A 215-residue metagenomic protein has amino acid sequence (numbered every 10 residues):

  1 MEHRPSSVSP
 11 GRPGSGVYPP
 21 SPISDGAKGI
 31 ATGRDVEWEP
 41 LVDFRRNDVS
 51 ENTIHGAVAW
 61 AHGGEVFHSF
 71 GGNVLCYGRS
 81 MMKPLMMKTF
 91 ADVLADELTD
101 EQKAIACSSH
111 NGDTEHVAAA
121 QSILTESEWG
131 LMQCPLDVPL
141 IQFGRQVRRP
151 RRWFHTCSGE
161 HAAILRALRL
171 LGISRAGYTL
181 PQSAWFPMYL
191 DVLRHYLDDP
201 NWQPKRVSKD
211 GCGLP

Functional and structural regions predicted by a protein language model:
E2, G11, V17-N73: Beta-lactamase-like hydrolase cores
E2, P20-V36, E101-P215: Active-site-adjacent helix/loop patches that line small-molecule binding or acyl-intermediate pockets
S7-S9: Phospho-regulated RS/SR low-complexity segments
S50-N52, R79, L98, C157-S158: Solvent-exposed alpha-helices and their adjacent loops that cap or buttress functional pockets in soluble metabolic
H62-G64, D92-T99: Short, solvent-exposed loop/edge-beta patches enriched in aromatic
V66-V74, L98-S108: Glycine-/proline-rich flexible loop or hinge segments
G78-A95: Active-site SXXK
